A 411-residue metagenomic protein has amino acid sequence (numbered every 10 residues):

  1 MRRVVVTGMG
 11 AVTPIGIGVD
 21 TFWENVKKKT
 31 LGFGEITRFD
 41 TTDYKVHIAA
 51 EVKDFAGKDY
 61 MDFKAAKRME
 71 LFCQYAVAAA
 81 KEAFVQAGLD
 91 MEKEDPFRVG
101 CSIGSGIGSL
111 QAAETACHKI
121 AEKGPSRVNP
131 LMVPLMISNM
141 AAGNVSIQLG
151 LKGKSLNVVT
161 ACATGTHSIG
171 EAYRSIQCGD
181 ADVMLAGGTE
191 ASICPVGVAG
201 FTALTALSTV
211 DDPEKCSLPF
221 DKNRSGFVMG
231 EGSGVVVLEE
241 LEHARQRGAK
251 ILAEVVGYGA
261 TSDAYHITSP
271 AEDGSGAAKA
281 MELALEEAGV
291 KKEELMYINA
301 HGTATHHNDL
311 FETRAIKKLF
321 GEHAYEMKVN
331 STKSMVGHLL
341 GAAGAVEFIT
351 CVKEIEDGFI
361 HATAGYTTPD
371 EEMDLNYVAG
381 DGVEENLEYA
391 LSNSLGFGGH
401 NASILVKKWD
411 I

Functional and structural regions predicted by a protein language model:
M1-A65, E242-E254, I349-T363, K407-I411: ACP-dependent fatty acid/polyketide chain-elongation machinery
R3-T7, G34, D212-A288, Y297 (+1 more regions): Condensing-enzyme catalytic core mediating Claisen C-C bond formation in acyl metabolism
V6, T21, K27-T160, T189-V198 (+1 more regions): Conserved beta-ketoacyl condensing-enzyme motif
G8, V26, A80, C101 (+10 more regions): Conserved small-residue
T37, D180-S225, Y258-E272, A300-D309 (+1 more regions): Acyl-CoA/ACP chain-elongation machinery
A76-L89, S138-A142, S146-E190, V228-A249 (+2 more regions): Active-site-proximal alpha-helical scaffold in enzymes
A83-D95, A244-K250, M281-Y297, L319-H323: Phosphate/pyrophosphate-binding loops at sites that engage ATP/ADP/AMP, CoA/4′-phosphopantetheine, polyphosphate
E122-N129, H167-G170, R174, E190-Q246 (+2 more regions): Glycine-/small-residue-rich "gating" segment that lines the acyl/pantetheine channel and substrate pocket
